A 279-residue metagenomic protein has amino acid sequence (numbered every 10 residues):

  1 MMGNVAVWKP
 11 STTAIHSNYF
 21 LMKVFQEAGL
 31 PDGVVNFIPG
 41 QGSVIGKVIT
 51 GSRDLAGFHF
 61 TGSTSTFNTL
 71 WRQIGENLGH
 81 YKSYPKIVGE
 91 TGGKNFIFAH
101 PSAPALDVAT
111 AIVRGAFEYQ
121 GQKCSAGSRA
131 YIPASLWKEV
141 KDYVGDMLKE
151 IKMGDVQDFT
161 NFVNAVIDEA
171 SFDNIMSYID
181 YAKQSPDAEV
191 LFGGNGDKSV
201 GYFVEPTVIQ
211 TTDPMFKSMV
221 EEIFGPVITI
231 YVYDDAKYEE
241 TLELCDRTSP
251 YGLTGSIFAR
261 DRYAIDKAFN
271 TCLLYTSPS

Functional and structural regions predicted by a protein language model:
M1-D32, L106: Conserved small-residue-rich beta-alpha loop and adjacent elements that most often cradle the phosphate/pyrophosphate
M2-V7, G29-D32, T50-G57, D246-L253: Short, surface-exposed connector motifs at secondary-structure boundaries
V24-G29, G51-S52, G57, T64-P214 (+2 more regions): ALDH superfamily catalytic-core signature
F37-L55: A structured beta-alpha segment of the ubiquitous adenosine-cofactor-binding alpha/beta core
I38-G40, Y231-D234: Short acidic-hydrophobic, aromatic-tinged amphipathic segments that line or gate anion-handling sites
G201-E205, E221-I228, T248-L253: Conserved glycine-rich beta-strand-loop-beta hairpin in the small C-terminal domain of fold type I
Y275-S279: Conserved small/polar residues in nucleotide/adenosyl-binding loops
